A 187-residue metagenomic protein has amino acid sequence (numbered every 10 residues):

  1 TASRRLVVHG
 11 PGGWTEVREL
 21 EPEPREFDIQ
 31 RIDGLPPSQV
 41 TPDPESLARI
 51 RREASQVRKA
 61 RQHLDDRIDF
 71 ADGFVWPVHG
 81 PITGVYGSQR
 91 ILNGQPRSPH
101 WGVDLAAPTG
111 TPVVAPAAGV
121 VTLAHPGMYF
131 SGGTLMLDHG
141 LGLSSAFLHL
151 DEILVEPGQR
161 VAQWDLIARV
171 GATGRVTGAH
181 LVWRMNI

Functional and structural regions predicted by a protein language model:
T1, M185-I187: Short, intrinsically disordered, charge-balanced linker/junction segments flanking boundaries in proteins
T1-R25: Cationic-aromatic interfacial patches
G12, M128, I167-R175: Short, charged beta-turn/beta-strand-edge "cap" motif at the junction between a beta-strand and an adjacent loop
G12-W14, T111, L141-S144: Short acidic/polar mixed-charge low-complexity motifs
E19-S131: Surface-exposed, glycine-biased beta-strand/turn segments
V85, P108, A124, L150-I153 (+1 more regions): Residue-level recognition of beta-strand microenvironments
P112-L123, L154-V170: Short, well-structured beta-strand-loop connectors
P116-L154, A179-R184: Zn2+-dependent peptidoglycan hydrolase active-site motif and core
